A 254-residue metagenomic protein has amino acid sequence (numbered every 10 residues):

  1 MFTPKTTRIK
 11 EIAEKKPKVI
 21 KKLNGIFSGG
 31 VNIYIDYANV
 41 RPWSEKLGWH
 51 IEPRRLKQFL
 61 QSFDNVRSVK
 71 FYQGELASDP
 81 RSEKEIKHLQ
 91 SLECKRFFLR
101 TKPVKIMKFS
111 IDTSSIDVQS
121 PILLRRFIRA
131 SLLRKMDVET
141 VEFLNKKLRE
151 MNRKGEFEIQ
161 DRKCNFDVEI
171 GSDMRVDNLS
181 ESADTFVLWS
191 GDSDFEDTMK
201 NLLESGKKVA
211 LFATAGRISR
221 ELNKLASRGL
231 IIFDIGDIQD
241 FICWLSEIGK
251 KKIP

Functional and structural regions predicted by a protein language model:
F2-F143, G155, I159, L203-R217: Domain-level signal for Mg2+-assisted phosphodiester chemistry and nucleotide/NA-binding surfaces in nucleic-acid
T101-P254: Nuclease catalytic cores that cleave nucleic-acid phosphodiester bonds, predominantly acidic two-metal-ion
